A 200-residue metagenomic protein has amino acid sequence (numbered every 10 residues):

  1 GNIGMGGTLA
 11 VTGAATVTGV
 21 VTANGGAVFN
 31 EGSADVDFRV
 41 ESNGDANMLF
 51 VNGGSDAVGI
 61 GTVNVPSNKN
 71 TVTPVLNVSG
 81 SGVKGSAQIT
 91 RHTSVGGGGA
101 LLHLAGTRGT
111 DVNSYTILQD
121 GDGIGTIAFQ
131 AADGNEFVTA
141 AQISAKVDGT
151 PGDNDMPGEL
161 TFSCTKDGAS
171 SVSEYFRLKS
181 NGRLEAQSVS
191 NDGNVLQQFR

Functional and structural regions predicted by a protein language model:
G1, M5-G7, V11-G13, G19 (+3 more regions): Trimeric beta-solenoid/beta-helix "fiber body" segments of extracellular/virion adhesins and depolymerases
